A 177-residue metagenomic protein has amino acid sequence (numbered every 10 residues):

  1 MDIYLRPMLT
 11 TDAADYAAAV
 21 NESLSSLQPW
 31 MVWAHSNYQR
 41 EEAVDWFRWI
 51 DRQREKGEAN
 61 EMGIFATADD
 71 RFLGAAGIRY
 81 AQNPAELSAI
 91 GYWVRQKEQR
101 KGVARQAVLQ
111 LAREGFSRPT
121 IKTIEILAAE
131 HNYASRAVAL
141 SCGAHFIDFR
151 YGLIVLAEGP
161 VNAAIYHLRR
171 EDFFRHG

Functional and structural regions predicted by a protein language model:
M1-D15, A19-S26, E61-G177: Acyl-donor (CoA/ACP) binding surface of acyl/acetyltransferases
Q28-W49: Conserved GNAT-fold acetyl-CoA-binding loop/helix
Y38-Q39, R54, E158: A short hydrophobic/aromatic micro-motif that marks alpha-helical segments and, especially, helix-coil
W49-D51, L153-I154: Short, P/G- and charge-enriched loop/turn segments at secondary-structure junctions
R52-E58, A144: Short loop/turn motifs at secondary-structure junctions and domain boundaries
